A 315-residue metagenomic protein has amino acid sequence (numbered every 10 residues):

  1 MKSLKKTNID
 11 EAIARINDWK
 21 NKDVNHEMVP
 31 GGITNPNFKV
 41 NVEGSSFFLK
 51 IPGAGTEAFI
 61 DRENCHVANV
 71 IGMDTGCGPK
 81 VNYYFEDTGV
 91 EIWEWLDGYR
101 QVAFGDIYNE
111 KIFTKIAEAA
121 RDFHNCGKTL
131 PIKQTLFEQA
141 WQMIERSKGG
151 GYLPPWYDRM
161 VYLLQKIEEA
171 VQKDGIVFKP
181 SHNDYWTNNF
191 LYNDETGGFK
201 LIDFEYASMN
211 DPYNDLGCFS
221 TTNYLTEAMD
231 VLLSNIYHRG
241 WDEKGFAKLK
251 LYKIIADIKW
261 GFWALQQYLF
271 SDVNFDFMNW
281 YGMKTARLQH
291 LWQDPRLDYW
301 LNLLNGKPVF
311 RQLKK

Functional and structural regions predicted by a protein language model:
S3-N25, N125-N183, N193-T196, N302-K314: An alpha-helical support segment within catalytic cores of ATP-dependent transferases
N17, G76, A120-K128, V171 (+5 more regions): A general structural signal marking secondary-structure boundaries and capping sites
E27-F137, G151-D158, G175: ATP-binding pocket architecture of kinase catalytic cores
M28-G44, F48-L49, Q165-L216: Active-site acidic catalytic loop and adjacent metal/ATP-binding pocket of ATP-dependent phosphoryl transfer enzymes
I71, K248-I254: Alpha-helical transmembrane segments of integral membrane proteins
G151, P155, W263-K315: ATP/Mg2+ or Mg2+-diphosphate-binding catalytic cores that bind nucleotide phosphates or diphosphates via glycine-rich
Y213-K244, I254-V273, R287: Active-site activation/catalytic loop segments of kinase-like enzymes and analogous catalytic loops in related
